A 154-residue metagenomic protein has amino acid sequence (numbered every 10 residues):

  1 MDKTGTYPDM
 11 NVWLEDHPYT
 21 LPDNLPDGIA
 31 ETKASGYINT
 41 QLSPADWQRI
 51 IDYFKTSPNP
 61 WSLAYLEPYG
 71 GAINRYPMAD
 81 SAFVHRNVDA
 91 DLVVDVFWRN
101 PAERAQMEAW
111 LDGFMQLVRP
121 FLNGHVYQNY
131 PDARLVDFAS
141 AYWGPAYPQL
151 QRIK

Functional and structural regions predicted by a protein language model:
M1-K154: Soluble FAD-dependent oxygen oxidases
